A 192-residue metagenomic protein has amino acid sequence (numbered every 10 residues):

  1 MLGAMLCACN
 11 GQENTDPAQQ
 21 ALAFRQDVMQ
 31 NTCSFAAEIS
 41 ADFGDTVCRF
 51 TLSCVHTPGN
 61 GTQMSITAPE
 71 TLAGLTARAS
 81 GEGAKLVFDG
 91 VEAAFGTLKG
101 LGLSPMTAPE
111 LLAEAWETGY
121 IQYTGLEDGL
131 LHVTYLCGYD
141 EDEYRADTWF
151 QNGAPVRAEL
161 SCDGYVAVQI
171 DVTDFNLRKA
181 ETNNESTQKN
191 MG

Functional and structural regions predicted by a protein language model:
M1-P17, L86-M106, G192: N-terminal trafficking/processing presequences and adjacent post-cleavage segments of proteins routed to secretion
G3, A8-P58, N176-G192: N-terminal leader/targeting segments and the immediate start of mature chains
D16-L22, W116-E117, Y139-D147: Charged, amphipathic alpha-helical segments
I39, L86-Y139: Flexible, processing/modification-adjacent segments and terminal tails in exported/periplasmic/extracellular proteins
D42-T46, P69-A73, D140: Short, cysteine-centered beta-strand-loop-beta hairpins and adjacent loop/turn segments enriched in charged/polar
L52-H56, A77-G81, D147-T148, V172-F175: Extended lipid/amphipathic-ligand handling interfaces
H56-L111, V166-V168: An acidic-aromatic
S65, I121-G192: Gly/Pro-enriched, hydrophobic low-complexity segments that function as extracytoplasmic propeptides/linkers
